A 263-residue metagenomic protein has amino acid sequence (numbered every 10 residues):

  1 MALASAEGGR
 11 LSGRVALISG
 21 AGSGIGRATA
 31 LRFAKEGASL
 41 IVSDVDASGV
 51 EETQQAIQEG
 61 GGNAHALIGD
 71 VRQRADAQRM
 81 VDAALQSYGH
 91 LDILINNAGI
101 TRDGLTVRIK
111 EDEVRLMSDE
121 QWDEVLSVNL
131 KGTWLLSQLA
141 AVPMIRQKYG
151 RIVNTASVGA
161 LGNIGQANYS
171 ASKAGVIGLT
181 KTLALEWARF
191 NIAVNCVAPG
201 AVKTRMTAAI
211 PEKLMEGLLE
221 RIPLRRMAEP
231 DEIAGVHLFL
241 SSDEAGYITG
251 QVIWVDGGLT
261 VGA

Functional and structural regions predicted by a protein language model:
A2-G8, L224, H237-L238, T249-A263: Short C-terminal tail/terminal secondary-structure segment of NAD(P)H-dependent dehydrogenase/reductase domains
A47-S48, I68-M80, D119, D231-E232: The beta1-alpha1 cofactor-binding region of Rossmann-like NAD(H)/NADP(H)-dependent oxidoreductases
L105-L126, L218: Substrate-binding pocket helix/loop in short-chain dehydrogenase/reductase
S137, S172, T180: Active-site helix of classical SDR
S157: Residue(s) in the substrate-gating loop at a strand-loop-helix junction that position the organic substrate next
A188, A193, I248-G250: Short, small/polar-rich loop/turn modules that mediate ligand/substrate recognition or access, typified
I222-I233, E244: A conserved structural motif in NAD(P)-dependent oxidoreductases
